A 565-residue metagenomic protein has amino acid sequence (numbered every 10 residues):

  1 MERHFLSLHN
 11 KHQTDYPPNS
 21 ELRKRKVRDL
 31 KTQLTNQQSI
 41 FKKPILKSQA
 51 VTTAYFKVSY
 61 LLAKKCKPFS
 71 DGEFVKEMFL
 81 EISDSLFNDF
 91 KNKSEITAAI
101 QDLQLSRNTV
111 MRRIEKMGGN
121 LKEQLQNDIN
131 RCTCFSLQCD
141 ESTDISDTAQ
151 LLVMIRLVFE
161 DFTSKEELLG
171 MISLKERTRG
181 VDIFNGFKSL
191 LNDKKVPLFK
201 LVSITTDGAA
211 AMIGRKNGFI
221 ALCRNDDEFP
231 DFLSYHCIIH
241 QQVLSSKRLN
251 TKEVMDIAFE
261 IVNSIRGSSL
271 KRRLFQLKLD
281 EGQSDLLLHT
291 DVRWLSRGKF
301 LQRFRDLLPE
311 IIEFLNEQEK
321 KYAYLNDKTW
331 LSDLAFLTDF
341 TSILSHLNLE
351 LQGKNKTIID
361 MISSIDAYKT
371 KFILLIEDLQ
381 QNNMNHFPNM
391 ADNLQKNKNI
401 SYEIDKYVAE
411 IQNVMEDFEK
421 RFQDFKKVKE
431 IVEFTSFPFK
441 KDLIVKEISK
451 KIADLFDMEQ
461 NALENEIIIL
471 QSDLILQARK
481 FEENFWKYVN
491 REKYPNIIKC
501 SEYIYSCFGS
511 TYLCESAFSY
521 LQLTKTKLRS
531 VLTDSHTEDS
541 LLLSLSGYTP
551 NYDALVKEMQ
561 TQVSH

Functional and structural regions predicted by a protein language model:
M1-H565: Alpha-helical structural modules in large enzymes and assemblies
